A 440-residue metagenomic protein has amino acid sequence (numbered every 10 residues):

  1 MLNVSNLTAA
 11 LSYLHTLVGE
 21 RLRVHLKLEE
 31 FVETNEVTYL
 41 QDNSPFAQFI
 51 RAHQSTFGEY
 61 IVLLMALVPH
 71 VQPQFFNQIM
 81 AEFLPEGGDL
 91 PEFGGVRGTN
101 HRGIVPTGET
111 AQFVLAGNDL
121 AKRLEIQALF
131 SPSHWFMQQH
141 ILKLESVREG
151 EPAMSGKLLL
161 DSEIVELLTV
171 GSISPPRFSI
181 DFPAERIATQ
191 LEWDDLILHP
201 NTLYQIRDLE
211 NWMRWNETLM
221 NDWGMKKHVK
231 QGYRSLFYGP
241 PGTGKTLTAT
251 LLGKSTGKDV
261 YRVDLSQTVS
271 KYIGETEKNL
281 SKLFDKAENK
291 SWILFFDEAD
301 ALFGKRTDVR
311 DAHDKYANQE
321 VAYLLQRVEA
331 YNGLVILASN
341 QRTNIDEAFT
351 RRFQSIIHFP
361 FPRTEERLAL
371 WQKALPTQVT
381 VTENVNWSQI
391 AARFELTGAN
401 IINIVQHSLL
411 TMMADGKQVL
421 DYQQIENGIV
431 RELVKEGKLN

Functional and structural regions predicted by a protein language model:
M1-R177, E432, E436-N440: Intrinsically disordered, low-complexity N-terminal extensions of AAA+/P-loop NTPases that precede the structured
V37-S44, P183, V381-T382, N403-Q406: Short acidic alpha-helix initiation/capping motifs at coil-to-helix transition points, especially at protein N-termini
Y39, A52-H53, H101-I104, K122-F130 (+5 more regions): Conserved phosphate/pyrophosphate-binding and hydrolysis machinery centered on Walker-type P-loop NTPases, extending
Y60, L64, F130-S133, L203 (+3 more regions): Short, well-structured alpha-helical segments
L67-Q72, I141-L142, T169, I173 (+11 more regions): Non-catalytic alpha-helical coupling and interface elements of nucleotide-dependent molecular machines and regulators
L160-L196, P200-L203, R207-E210, W215: Conserved ASCE P-loop NTPase core motifs with emphasis on AAA+ ATPases
L196-I390: Walker A/P-loop NTP-binding motif of AAA+ ATPase domains
R351-R352, T364-N440: C-terminal alpha-helical "lid" subdomain
